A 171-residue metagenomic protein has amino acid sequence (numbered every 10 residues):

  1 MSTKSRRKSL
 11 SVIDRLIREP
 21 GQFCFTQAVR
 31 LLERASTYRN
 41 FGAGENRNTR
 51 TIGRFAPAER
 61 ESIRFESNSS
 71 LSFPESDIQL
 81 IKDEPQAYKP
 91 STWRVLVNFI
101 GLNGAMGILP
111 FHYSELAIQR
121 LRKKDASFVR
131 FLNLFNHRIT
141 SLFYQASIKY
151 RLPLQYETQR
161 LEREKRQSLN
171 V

Functional and structural regions predicted by a protein language model:
M1-I100, G104-I108: The feature captures two recurrent sequence modes
D83-V171: Core of folded catalytic or high-affinity ligand/protein-binding domains in predominantly eukaryotic proteins
